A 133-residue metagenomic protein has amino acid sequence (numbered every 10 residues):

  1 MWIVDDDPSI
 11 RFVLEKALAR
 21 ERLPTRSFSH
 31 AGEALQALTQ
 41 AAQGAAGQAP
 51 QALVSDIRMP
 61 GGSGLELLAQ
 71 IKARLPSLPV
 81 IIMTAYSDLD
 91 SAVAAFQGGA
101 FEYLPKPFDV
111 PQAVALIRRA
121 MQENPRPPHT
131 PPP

Functional and structural regions predicted by a protein language model:
P8-R26: Two-component/phosphorelay signaling modules centered on CheY-like receiver
R11, P60, T84, D88 (+1 more regions): The feature encodes the CheY-like receiver
R22-A37: Short hydrophobic/Thr-rich beta-strand motif most characteristic of the beta2 strand and flanking loop of CheY-like
S29-H30, S63-E66: Acidic catalytic/metal-coordinating carboxylates
Q36, L65-P76, A94: Short amphipathic alpha-helix used as the core "switch/output" element in two-component signaling
Q43-V54: Active-site beta3 strand of CheY-like receiver
D90, L104, F108-R118: C-terminal output helix
